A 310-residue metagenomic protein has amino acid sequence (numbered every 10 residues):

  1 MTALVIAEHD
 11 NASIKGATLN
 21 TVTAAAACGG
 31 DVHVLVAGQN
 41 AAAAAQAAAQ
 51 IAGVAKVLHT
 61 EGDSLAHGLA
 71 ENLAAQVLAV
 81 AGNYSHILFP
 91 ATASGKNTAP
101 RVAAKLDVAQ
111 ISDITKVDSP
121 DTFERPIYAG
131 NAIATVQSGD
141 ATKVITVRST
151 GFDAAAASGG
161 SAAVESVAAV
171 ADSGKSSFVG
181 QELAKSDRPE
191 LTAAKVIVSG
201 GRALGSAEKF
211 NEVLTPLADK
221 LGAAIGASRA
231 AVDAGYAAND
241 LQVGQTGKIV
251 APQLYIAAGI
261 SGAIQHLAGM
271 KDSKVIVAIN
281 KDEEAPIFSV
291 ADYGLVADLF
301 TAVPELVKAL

Functional and structural regions predicted by a protein language model:
M1-L310: N-terminal glycine-rich FAD/FM-binding segment characteristic of electron-transfer flavoproteins
